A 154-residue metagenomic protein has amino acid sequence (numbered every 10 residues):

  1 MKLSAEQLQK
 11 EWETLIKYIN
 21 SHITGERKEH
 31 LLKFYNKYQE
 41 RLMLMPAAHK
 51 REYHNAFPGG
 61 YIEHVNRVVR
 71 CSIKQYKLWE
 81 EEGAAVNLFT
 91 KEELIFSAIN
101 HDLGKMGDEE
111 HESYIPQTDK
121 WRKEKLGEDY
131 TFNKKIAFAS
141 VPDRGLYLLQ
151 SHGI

Functional and structural regions predicted by a protein language model:
M1-A47: Non-catalytic interface/linker regions that flank or bridge core catalytic/transmembrane domains
M1-W12, I16, V65-E82, K135: Short, charged N-terminal helix-start/capping segments
L3, L15, E40-R41, M45 (+5 more regions): Generic preference for well-ordered secondary structure
K28-N36, I62, K91, I95: Short, well-structured alpha-helical segments
F34-A84: A glycine-rich, hydrophobic loop/mini-helix early in the fold
H54-F57, E63, Q75, E81-I154: Divalent metal-dependent catalytic cores for phosphoryl transfer on phosphate-bearing substrates
